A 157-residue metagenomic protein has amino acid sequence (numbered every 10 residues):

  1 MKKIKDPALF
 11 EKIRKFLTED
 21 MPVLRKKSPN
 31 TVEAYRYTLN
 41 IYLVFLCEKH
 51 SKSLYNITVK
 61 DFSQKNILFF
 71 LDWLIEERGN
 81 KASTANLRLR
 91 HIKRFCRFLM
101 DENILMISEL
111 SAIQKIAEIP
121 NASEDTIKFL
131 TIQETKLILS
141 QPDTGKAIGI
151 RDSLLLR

Functional and structural regions predicted by a protein language model:
M1-R157: Conserved catalytic core of the tyrosine transesterase superfamily
